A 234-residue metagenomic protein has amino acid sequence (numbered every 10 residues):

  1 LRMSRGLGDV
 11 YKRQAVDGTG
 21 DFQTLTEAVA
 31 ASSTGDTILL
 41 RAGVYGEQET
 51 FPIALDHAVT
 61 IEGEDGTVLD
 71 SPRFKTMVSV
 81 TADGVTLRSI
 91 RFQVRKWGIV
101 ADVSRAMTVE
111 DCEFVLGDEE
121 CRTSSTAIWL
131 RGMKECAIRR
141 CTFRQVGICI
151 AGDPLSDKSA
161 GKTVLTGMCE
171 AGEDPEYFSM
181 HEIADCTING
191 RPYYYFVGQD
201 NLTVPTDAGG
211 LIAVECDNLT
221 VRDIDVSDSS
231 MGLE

Functional and structural regions predicted by a protein language model:
L1-Y11: Single conserved hydrophobic/aromatic residue that forms the stacking wall/gate of nucleotide- or nucleobase-binding
K12-G46, F51: Acidic Gly/Asp/Thr-rich repetitive segments characteristic of extracellular carbohydrate-active and adhesion proteins
T37-L39, G46-D70, V80-R88, M180-P192: Beta-solenoid repeat scaffold
Q48-F51, D65, S71-M77, V94-A101 (+5 more regions): Short glycine/acidic-rich loop motifs that flank beta-strands on beta-rich extracellular proteins
E62-G66, K75-G117, V214-S229: Parallel beta-helix/beta-solenoid
D153-L155, G161-R191, V197-Q199: Short acidic, Pro/Gly- and aromatic-enriched capping/linker segments at domain boundaries
F196-L219: Short, surface-exposed, low-complexity cationic segments
